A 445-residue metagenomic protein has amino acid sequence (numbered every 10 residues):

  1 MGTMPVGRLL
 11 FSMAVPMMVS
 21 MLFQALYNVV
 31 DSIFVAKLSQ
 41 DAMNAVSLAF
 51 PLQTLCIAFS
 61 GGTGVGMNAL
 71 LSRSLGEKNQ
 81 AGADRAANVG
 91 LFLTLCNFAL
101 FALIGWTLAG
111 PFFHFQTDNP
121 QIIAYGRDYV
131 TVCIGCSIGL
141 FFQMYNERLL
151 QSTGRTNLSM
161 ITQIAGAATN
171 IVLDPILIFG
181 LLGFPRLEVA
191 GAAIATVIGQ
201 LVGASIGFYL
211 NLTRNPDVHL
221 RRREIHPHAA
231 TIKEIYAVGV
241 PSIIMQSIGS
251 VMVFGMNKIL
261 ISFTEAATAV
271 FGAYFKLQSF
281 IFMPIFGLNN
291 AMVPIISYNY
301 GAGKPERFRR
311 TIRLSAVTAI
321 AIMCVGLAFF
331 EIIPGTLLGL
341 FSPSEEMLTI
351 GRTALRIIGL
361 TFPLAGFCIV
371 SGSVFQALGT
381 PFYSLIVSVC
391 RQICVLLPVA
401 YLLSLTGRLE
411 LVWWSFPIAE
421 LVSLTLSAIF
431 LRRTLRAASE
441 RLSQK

Functional and structural regions predicted by a protein language model:
M1-A14, L71-I138, P185-V240, I296-T361 (+1 more regions): Short alpha-helical transmembrane segments in multi-pass integral membrane proteins
T3, G7-L26, V30, L52-F59 (+8 more regions): Residue-level signal for short hydrophobic patches within transmembrane helices of multi-pass membrane transporters
S12, F34-T54, P120-Y125, V189-A190 (+5 more regions): Interfacial/gating helices of multi-pass transporter permease domains
S12-D31, V132, Q143, G166 (+5 more regions): Transmembrane helical elements of multi-pass membrane transporters/channels
L22, L26-N44, F113-P120, I176-L187 (+4 more regions): Helix-terminus/linker motif at the lipid-water interface of multi-pass membrane proteins
M43-L103, L140-S159, V270-A328, I332-P334 (+1 more regions): Small-residue-rich hydrophobic transmembrane alpha-helices
L55-A58, A102, N170-P175, A204-F208 (+4 more regions): Hydrophobic transmembrane alpha-helices of multi-pass small-molecule transporters
G64, C133-Q151, S159-A167, A192-I206 (+4 more regions): Short runs within selected transmembrane alpha-helices of multi-pass transporters and secretion channels
